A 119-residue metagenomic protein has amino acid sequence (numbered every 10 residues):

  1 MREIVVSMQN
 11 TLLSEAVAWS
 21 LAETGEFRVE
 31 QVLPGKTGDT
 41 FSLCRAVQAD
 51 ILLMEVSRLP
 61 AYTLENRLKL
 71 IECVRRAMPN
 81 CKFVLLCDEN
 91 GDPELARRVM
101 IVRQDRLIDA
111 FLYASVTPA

Functional and structural regions predicted by a protein language model:
M1-I4: Extreme N-terminal starter segment of soluble prokaryotic enzymes
S7-M8: Conserved acidic carboxylate
T11-V32: Two-component/phosphorelay signaling modules centered on CheY-like receiver
E26-Q48: A short, well-structured beta->alpha microelement
L33, C87-A119: Output/docking surface of receiver
T37-T40, I51-V74, D88-N90, L95-R98: Conserved phosphotransfer microenvironments
R45-V47, C73-N80: Conserved phosphotransfer cores of two-component systems
L52, F83, A110-F111: Two-component signal transduction core modules
